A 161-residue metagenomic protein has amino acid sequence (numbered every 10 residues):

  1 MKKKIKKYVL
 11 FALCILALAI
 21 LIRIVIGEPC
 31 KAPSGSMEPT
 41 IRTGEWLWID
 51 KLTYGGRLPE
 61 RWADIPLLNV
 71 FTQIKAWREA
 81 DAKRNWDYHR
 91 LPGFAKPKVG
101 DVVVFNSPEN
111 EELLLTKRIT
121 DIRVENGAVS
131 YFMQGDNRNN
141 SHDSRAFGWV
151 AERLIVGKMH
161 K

Functional and structural regions predicted by a protein language model:
M1-K161: Extended hydrophobic leader/signal-anchor segments used for secretion and membrane insertion
